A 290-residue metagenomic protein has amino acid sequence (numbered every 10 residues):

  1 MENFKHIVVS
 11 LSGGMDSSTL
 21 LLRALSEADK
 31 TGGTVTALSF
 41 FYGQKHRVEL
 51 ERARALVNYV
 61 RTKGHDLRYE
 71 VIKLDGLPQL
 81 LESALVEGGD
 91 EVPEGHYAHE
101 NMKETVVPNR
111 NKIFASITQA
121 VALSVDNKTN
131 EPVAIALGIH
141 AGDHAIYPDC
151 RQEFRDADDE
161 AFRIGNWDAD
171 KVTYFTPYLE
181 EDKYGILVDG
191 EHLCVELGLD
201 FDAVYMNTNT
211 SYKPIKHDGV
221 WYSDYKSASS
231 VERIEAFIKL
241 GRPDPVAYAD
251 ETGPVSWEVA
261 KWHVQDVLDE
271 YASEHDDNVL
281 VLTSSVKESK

Functional and structural regions predicted by a protein language model:
M1-F201, S230: ATP-dependent adenylation/nucleotidyltransferase module used to activate substrates
P93, S211, D224: Functionally engaged cysteine thiol sites
N130, I135, T208-K213, P243-D250: Charge-dense, low-complexity polyampholytic segments
Y184-D218, W262, L268: Short, charged low-complexity linear segments at domain edges
G190, V220-D224, T283-K290: Generic low-polarity alpha-helical segments
I215-S256, A260-V264, Y271: Iron-sulfur (Fe-S) cluster-binding segments and ferredoxin-like electron-carrier domains, especially [2Fe-2S]
V267-K290: Short flanking/linker segments adjacent to small metal-binding domains or redox-active Cys/His motifs
